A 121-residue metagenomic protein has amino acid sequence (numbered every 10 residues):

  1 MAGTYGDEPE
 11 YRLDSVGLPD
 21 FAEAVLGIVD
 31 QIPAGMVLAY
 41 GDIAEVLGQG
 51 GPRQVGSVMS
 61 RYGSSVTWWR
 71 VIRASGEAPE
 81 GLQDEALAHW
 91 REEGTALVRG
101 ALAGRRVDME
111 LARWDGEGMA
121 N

Functional and structural regions predicted by a protein language model:
A2-N121: Nucleic acid-binding interface residues in structured DNA/RNA-binding domains, emphasizing the DNA-engaging scaffolds
